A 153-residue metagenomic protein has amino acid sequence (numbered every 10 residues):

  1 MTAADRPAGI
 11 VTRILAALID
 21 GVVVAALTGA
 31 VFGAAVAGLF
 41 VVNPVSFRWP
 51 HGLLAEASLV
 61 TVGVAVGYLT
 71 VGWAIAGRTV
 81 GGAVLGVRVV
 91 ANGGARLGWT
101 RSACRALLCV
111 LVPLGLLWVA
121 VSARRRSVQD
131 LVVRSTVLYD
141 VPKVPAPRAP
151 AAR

Functional and structural regions predicted by a protein language model:
M1-P113, S127, Y139-R153: Short, small/hydrophobic-residue-rich motifs at membrane-helix boundaries and re-entrant hairpins of integral membrane
P113-R124: Glycine-rich flap/beta-hairpin and adjacent strands of clan AA aspartyl proteases
S135-T136: Short, structured beta-strand segments at or near domain termini in extracellular proteins/domains
